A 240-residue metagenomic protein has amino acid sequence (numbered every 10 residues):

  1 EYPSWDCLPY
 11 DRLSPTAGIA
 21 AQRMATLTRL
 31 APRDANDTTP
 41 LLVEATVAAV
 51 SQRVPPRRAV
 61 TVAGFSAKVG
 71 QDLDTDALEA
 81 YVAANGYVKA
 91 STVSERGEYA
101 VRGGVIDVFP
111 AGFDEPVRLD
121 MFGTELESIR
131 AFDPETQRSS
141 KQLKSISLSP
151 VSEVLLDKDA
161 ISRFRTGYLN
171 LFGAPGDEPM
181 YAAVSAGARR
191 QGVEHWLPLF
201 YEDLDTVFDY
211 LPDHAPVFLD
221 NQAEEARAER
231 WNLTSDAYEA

Functional and structural regions predicted by a protein language model:
E1-A240: ASCE RecA-like P-loop NTPase motor cores that couple ATP hydrolysis to mechanical translocation on nucleic acids
